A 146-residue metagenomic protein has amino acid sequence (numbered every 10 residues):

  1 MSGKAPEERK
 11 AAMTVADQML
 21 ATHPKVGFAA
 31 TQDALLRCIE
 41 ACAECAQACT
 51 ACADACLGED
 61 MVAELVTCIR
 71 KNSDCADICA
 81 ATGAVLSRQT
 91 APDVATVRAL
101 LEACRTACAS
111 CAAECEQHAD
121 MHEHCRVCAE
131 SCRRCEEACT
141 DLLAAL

Functional and structural regions predicted by a protein language model:
K4-L146: Amphipathic alpha-helical hairpins
